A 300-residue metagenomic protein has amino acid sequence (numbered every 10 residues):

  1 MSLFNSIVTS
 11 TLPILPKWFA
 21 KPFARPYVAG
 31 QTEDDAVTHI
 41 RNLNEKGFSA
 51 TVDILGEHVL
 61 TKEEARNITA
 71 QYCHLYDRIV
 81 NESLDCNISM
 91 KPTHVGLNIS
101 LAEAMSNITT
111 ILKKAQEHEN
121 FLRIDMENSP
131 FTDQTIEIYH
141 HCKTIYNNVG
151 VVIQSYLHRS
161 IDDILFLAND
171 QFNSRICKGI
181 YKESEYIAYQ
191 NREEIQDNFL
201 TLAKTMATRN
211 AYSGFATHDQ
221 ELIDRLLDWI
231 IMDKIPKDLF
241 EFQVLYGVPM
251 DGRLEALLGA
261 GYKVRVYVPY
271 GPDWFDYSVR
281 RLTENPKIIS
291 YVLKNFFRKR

Functional and structural regions predicted by a protein language model:
M1-R300: Positively charged, amphipathic and often flexible ligand-engagement surfaces
